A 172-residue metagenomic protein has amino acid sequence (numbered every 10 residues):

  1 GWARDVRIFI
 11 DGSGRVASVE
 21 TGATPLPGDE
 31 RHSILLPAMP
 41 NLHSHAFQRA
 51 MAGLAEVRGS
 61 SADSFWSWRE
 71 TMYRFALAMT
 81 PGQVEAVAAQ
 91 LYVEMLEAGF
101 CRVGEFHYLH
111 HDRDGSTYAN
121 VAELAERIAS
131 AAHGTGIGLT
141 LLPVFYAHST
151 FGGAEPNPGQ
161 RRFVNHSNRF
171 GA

Functional and structural regions predicted by a protein language model:
W2-G22: N-terminal helical capping/dimerization or prosegment-like subdomains of hydrolases acting on amide or phosphate bonds
V6, A38-P40, I137: A generic secondary-structure signal marking the coil-to-beta-strand transition
R7, T21, S64, T80-Q83 (+1 more regions): General structural signal for secondary-structure boundaries
G12, E20-W66, E70, G82 (+2 more regions): Replace "His-x-His-based motif
A17, A86, S130, G134: Replace "anionic and nucleotidyl ligands
P37, R74, Q160: Short, flexible active-site loop motifs that bind/organize anionic cofactors or intermediates
Y73-A125: Hydrophobic alpha-helical hairpins/lids featuring a short glycine-rich hinge
H111-A172: Metal-coordinating catalytic core of metallo-dependent amide/deamination hydrolases
